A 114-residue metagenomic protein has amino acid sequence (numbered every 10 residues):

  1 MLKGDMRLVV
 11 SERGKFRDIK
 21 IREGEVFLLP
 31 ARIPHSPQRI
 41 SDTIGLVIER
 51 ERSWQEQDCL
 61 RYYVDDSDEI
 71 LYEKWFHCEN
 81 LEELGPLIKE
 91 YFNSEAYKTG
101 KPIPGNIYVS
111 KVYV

Functional and structural regions predicted by a protein language model:
M1-L28, I33-V114: Jelly-roll (double-stranded beta-helix
